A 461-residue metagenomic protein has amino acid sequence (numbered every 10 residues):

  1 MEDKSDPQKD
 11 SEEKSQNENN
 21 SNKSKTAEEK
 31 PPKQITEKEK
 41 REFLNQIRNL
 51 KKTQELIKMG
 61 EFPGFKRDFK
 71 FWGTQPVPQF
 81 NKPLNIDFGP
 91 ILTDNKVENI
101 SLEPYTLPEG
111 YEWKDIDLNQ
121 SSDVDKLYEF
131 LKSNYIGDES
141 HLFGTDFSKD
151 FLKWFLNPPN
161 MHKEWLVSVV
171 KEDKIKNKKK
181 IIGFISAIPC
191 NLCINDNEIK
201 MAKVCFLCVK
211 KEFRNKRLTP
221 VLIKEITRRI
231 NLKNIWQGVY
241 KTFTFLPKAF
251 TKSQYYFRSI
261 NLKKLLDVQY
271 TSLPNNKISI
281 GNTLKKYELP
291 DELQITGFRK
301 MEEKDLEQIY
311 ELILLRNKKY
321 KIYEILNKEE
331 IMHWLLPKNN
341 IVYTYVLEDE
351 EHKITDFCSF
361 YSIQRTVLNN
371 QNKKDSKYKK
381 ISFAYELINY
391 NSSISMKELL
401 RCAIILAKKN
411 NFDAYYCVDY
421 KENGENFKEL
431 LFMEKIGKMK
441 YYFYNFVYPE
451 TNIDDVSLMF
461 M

Functional and structural regions predicted by a protein language model:
E2-T93, V97-I100, P104, W236-P290 (+3 more regions): Active-site/acyl-donor-binding loops of N-acyltransferases
K4-K9, E13-K14, N20-I35, K40-E61 (+7 more regions): Short amphipathic alpha-helix that is part of the acyltransferase structural core
F143-W154, Y240-L246, L326-H333, Y416-E425: Short amphipathic alpha-helical segments embedded in low-complexity Lys/Glu-rich regions
K163-I185, I341-S362, L368: Conserved beta-hairpin
V170, I188-L192, V204-N215, E386-S395: A short, internal acetyl-CoA/4′-phosphopantetheine-binding micro-motif in the GNAT/acyltransferase core
V209, R214-R228, S393-L406: Conserved acetyl-CoA-binding loop-helix of GNAT-fold acetyltransferases
N215-F250, I260-N261, T296-K304, N327 (+1 more regions): A structural/positional concept
L306, Y310, R316, K338-D349: Beta-propeller domains
